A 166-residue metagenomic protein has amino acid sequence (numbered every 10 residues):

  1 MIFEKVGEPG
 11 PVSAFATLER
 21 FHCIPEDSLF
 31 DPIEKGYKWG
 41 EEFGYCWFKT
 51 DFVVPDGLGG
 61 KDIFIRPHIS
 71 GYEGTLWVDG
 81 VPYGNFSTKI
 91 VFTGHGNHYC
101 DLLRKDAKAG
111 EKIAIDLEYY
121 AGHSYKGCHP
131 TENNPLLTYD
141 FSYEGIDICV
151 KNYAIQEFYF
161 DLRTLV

Functional and structural regions predicted by a protein language model:
M1-L58: Extended carbohydrate-recognition surfaces in non-catalytic/accessory domains of CAZymes and lectin-like proteins
M1-P9, T17, D116-V166: An acidic-aromatic loop/edge-strand motif
E8, G57-G59, Y72, Y83 (+1 more regions): Generic "edge-of-domain/loop-turn" microfeature
Y45-D51, D62-F64, K112-A114: Intrinsic-disorder/low-complexity, polar/charged segments enriched in Ser/Thr/Lys/Arg/Asp/Glu/Gln
V53-P55, H68-S70, Y120: Solvent-exposed strand-to-loop "edge" motifs in beta-rich extracellular domains
G59-G80, I115: Aromatic-lined ligand-binding clefts that engage carbohydrates, nucleic acids, or primary amines
T75-E132: Beta-strand-rich ligand-recognition modules
